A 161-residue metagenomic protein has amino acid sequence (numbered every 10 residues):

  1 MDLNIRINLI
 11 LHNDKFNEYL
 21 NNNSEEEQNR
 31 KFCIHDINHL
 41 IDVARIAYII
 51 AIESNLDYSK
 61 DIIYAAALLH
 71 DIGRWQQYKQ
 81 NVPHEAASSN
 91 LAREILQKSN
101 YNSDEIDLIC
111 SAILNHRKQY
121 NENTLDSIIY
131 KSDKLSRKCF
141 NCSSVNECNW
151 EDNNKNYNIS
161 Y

Functional and structural regions predicted by a protein language model:
M1-Y161: Metal-dependent phosphohydrolase cores
